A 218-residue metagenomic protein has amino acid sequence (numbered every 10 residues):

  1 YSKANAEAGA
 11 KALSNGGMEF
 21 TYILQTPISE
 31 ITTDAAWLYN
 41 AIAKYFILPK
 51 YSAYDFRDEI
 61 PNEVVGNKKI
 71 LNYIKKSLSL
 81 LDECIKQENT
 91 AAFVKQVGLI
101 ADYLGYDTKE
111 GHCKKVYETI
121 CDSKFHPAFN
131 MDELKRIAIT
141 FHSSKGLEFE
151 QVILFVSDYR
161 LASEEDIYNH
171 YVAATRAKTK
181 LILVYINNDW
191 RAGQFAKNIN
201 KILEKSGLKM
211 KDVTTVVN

Functional and structural regions predicted by a protein language model:
Y1-N218: The feature marks helicase ATPase cores and/or their adjacent C-terminal helical subdomains in SF1/SF2/AAA+ helicases
